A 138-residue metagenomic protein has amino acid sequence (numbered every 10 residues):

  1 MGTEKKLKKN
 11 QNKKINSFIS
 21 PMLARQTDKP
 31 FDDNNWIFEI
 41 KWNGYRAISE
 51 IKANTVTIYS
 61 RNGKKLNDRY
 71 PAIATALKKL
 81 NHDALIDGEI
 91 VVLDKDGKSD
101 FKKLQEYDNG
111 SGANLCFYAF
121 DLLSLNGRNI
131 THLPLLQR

Functional and structural regions predicted by a protein language model:
M1-R138: Catalytic cores of nucleic-acid ligases and guanylyltransferases
